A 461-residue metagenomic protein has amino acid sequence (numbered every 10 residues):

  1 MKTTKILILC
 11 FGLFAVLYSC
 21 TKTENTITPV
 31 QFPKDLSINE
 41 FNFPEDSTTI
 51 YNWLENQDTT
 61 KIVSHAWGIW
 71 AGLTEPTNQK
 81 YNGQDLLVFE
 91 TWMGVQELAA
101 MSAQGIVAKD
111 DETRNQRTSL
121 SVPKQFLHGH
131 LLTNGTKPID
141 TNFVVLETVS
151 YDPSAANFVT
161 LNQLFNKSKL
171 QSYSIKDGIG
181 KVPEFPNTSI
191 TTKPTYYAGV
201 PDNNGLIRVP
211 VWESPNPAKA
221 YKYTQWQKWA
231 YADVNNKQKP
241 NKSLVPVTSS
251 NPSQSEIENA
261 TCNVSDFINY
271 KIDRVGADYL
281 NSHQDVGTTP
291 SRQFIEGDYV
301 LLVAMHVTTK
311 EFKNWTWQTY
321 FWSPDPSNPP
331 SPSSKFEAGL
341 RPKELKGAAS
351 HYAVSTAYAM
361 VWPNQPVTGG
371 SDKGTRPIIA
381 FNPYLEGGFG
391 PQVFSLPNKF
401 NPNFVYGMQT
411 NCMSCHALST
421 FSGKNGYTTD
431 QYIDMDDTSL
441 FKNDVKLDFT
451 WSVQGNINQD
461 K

Functional and structural regions predicted by a protein language model:
M1-I8: Bacterial N-terminal signal peptides that target proteins for export
F11-F14: Repetitive helical segments and hydrophobic/amphipathic motifs
V16-S19: C-terminal motif of bacterial Sec signal peptides marking the signal peptidase cleavage site
T23-S414, S419-K461: Conserved small-residue
